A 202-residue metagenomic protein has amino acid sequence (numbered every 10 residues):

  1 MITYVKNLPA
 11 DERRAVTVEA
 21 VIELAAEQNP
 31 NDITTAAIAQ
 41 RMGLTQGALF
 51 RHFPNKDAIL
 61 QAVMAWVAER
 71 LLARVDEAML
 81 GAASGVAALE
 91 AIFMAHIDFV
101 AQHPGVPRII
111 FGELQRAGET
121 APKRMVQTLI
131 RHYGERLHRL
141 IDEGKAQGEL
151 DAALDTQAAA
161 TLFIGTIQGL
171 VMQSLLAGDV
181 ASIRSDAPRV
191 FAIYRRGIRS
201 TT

Functional and structural regions predicted by a protein language model:
M1-I2, D98-F99, E135-Q147, L162 (+3 more regions): C-terminal peripheral helix-coil segments that are non-catalytic and often amphipathic
R13-V21, I38, V63-V67, L71 (+1 more regions): Generic hydrophobic, amphipathic alpha-helix propensity
V16, L24-A58, A62: Helix-turn-helix
A62, D76-V106, T156, A160-F163: Hydrophobic alpha-helical connector segments
E69-L72, D76-E77, T120-Q147, Q157-T161 (+1 more regions): Amphipathic alpha-helical packing segments from all-alpha helical-bundle domains
A101-A121: Amphipathic alpha-helical segments used for helix-helix packing
R108-I110, K123, E149, A153 (+2 more regions): Short, hydrophobic secondary-structure boundary micro-motifs
